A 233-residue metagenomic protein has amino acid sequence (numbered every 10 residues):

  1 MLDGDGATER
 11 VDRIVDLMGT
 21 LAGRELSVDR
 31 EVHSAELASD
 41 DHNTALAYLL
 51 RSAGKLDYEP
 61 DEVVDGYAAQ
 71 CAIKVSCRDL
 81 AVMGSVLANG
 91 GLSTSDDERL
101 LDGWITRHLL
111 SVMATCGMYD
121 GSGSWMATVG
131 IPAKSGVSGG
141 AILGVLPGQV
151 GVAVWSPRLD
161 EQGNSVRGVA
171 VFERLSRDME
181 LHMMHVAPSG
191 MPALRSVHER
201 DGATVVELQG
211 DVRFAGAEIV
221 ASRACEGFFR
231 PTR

Functional and structural regions predicted by a protein language model:
M1-Q70, R78, V86: Active-site-adjacent helix/loop patches that line small-molecule binding or acyl-intermediate pockets
G4-T8, E36-D40, I73, R99 (+4 more regions): Hydrophobic alpha-helical scaffolding
D5, L21-D29, A53, D57 (+7 more regions): Short secondary-structure junctions and interdomain/linker hinges
D65-A68, T94, V206: Glycine- and acidic
G90-G202: Structured C-terminal helix/loop/strand segments within mature extracytoplasmic catalytic/sensor domains
A193-C225: STAS-typified acidic loop motif
C225-R233: Short, glycine-/small-residue-enriched flexible loop/hinge segments at domain edges that mediate gating
